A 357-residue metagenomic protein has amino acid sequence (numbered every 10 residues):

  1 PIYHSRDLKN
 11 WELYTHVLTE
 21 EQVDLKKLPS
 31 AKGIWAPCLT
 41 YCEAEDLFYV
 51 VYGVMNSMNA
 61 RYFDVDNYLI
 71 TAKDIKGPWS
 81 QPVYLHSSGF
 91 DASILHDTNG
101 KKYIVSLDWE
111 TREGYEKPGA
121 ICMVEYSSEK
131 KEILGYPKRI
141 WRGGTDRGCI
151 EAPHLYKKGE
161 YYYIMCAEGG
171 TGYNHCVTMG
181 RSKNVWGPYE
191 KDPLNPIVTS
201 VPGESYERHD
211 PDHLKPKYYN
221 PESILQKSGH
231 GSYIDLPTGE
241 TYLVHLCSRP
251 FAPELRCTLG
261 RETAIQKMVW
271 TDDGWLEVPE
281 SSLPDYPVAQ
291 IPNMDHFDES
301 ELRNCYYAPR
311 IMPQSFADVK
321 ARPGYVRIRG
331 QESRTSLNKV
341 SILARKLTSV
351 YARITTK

Functional and structural regions predicted by a protein language model:
P1-K357: Carbohydrate-active catalytic/glycan-binding domains of CAZyme proteins, especially the secreted or lumenal ectodomains
